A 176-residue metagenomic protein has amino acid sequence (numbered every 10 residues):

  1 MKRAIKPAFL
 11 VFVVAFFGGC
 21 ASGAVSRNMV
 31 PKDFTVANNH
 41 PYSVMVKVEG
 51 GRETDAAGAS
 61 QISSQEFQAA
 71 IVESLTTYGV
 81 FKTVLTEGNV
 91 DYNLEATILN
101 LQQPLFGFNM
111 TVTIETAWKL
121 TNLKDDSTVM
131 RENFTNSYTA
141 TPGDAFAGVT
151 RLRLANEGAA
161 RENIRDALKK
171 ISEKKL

Functional and structural regions predicted by a protein language model:
M1-C20: Sec-dependent bacterial lipoprotein signal peptides
I5-A8, D33-N38, E87-N89, G107: Short, surface-exposed loop and linker segments with low hydrophobicity and enrichment for Pro/Ser/Thr
G18-E73, Y78, L168-L176: A structural "domain/chain start" motif
A21-M29, Y78, K82-R131, S137-L154: Surface-exposed short loop/turn segments
N39-V44, T128-F134: Short coil-to-beta-strand
A147-L176: Compositionally biased, intrinsically disordered linkers/stalks adjacent to structured regions
